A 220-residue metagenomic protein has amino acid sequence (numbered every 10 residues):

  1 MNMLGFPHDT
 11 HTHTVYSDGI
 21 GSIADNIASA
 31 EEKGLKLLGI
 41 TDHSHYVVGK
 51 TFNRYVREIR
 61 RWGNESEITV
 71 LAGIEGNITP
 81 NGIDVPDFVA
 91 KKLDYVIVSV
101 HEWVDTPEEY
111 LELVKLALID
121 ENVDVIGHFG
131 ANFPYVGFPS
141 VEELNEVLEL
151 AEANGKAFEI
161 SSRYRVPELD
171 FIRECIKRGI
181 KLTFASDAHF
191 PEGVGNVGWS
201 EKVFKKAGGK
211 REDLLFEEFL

Functional and structural regions predicted by a protein language model:
M1-S17: Replace "His-x-His-based motif
H8-H13, H43, H128, H189: Histidine-centered divalent metal-coordination motifs
D18-S22, K50, V136-L144, V166-R178 (+1 more regions): Histidine/acidic-residue-rich catalytic or RNA/ligand-binding cores of hydrolases and nuclease-related proteins
A24-T41, E58-W62: Alpha-helical scaffold segments that flank or form the walls of functional sites
G39-I40, A72, F158-S161: Short catalytic-loop micro-motif centered on adjacent basic/acidic residues
H43, I180-V194: Short acidic/histidine-rich active-site segments
S44, G49-K156, K202-L214: Extended substrate/RNA-proximal surfaces in nucleic-acid metabolism proteins
E152-F158, I180-F184: Short, surface-exposed connector motifs at secondary-structure boundaries
